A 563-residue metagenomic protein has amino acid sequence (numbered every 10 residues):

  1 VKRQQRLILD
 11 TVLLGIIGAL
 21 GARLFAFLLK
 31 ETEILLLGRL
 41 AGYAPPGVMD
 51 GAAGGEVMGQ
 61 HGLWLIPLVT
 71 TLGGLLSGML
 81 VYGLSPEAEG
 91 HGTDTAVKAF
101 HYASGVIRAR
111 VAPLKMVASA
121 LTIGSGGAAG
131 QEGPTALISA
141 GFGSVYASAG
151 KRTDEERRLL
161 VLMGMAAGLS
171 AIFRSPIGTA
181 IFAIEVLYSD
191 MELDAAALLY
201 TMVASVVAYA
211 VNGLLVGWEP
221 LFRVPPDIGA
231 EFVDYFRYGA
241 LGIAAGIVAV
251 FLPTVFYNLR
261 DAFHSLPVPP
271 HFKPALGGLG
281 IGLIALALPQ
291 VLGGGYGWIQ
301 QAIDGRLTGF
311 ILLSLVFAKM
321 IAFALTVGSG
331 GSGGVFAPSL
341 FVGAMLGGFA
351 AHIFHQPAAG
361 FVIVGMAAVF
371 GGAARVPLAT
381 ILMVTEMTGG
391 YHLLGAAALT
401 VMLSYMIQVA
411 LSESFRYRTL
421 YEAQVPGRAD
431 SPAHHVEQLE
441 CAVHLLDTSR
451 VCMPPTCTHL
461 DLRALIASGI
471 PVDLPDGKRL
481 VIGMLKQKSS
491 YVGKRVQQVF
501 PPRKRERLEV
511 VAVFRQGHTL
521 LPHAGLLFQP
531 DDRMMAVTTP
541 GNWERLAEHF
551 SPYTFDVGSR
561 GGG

Functional and structural regions predicted by a protein language model:
V1-V443: Alpha-helical transmembrane segments and immediately membrane-proximal extracytoplasmic
L214, A410-S414, R503, G517 (+1 more regions): Conserved NTP-handling cores and scaffolds of large molecular machines
W298, K478-I482: Intrinsic-disorder/low-complexity, polar/charged segments enriched in Ser/Thr/Lys/Arg/Asp/Glu/Gln
V362-I363, A373-A374, P475-G477, L527-Q529: A structural signal for short secondary-structure junctions
F415-Y417, G427-A433, F528-R533, F555-G562: A general structural signal for short secondary-structure boundary/capping elements
S431-R479, Q487-K488, P502-R503, G517 (+2 more regions): Long, low-complexity, intrinsically disordered cytosolic termini of multi-pass membrane proteins
I482, K486-L546, F550: Cytosolic Rossmann-like ligand/nucleotide-binding regulatory domains
V511, E544, Y553-G563: Conserved short beta-strand edge segments in small beta-sheet-based binding/regulatory domains
